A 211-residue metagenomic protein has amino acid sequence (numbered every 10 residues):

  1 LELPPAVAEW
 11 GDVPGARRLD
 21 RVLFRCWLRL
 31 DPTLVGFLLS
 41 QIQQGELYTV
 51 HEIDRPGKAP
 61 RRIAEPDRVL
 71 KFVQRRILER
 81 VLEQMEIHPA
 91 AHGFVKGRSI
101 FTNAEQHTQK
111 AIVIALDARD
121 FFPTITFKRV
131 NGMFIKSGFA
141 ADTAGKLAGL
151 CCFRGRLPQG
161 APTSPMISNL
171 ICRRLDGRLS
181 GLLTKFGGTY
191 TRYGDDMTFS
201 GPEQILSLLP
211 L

Functional and structural regions predicted by a protein language model:
L1-H51: Non-catalytic, polymerase-adjacent accessory regions of viral genome-replication enzymes
R17-V22, L30, R61, R68-L70 (+3 more regions): Nucleotide/phosphate-binding site architecture used for ATP/NTP-dependent chemistry
R18-V35, E79-V81, M85, I125 (+1 more regions): N-terminal low-complexity, intrinsically disordered segments
L38-Q44, G93-K96, G145-C152: Short linear loop/turn motifs
E46-Y48, R98-I100, L182-F186: Short amphipathic beta-strand starts and helix->beta connectors
T49-Q74, G93-V95, A115, G149-S168: Short, conserved non-catalytic motifs in the polymerase core
L70-A115, D120-F121: Active-site-proximal segment of RNA-dependent polymerases
Q106-G194, T198-L211: Conserved polymerase palm-domain catalytic core
